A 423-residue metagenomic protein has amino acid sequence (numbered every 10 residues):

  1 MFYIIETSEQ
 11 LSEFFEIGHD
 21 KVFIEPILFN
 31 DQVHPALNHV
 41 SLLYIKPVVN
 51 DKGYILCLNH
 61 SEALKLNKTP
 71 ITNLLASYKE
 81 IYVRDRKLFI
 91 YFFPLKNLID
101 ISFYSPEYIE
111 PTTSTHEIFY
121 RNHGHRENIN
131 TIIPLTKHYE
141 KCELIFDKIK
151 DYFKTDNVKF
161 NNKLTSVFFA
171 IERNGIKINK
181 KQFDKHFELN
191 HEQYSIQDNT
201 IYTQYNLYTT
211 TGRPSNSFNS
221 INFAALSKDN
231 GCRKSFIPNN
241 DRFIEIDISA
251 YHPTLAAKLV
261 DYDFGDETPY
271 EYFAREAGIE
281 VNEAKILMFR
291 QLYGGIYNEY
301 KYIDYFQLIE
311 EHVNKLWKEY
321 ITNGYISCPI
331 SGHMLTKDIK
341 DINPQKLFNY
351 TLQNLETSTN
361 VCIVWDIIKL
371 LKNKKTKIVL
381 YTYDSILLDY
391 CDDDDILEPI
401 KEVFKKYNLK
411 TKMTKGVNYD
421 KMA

Functional and structural regions predicted by a protein language model:
F2, H19, L28-D51, L58-L64 (+4 more regions): Acidic, glycine-rich two-metal-ion catalytic cores of nucleic acid-processing enzymes
F2-S8, G18-F23, F29-F153: Conserved DEDDh/DEDDy metal-dependent 3′-5′ exonuclease domain
E80-Y82, K374-V379: Short secondary-structure junctions
I90-F92, K96-F153, L164-N174, S227-P344: Helical catalytic core of nucleic-acid polymerases
L98, I378, T411-M413: Generic structural signal for residues in well-ordered beta-strands
R173, D366-N373: Conserved helix-loop functional segments at active or binding sites
E398-T411: A common structural junction motif
K410-A423: Short proline/glycine- and acidic-rich turn/helix-capping motifs at secondary-structure junctions
